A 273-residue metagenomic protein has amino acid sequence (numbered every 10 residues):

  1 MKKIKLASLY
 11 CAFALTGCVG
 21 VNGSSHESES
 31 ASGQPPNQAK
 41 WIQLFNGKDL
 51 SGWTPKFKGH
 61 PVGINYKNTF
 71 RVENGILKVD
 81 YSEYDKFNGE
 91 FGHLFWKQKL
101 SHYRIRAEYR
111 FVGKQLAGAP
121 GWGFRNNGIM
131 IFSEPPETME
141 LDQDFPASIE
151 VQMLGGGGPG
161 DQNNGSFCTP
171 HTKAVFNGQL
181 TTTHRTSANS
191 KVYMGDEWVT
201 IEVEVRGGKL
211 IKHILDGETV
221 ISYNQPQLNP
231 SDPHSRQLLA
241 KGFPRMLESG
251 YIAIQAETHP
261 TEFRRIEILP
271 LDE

Functional and structural regions predicted by a protein language model:
M1-S8: Bacterial N-terminal signal peptides that target proteins for export
S8-G17: Bacterial N-terminal signal peptides
V19-E273: Carbohydrate-interacting regions of secretory-pathway proteins
